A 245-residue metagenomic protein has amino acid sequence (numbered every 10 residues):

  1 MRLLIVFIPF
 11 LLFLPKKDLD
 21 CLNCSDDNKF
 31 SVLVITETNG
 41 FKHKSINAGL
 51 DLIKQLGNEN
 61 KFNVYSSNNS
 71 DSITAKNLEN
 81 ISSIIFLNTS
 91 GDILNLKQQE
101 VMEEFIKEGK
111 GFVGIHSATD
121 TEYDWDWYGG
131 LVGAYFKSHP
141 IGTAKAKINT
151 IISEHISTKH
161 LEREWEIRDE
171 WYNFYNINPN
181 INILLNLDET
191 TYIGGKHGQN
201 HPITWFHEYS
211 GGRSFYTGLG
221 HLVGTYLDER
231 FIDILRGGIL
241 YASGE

Functional and structural regions predicted by a protein language model:
M1-D27: Bacterial Sec-dependent N-terminal signal peptides
D20-F30, E59-F62, N68, Y192-N200 (+1 more regions): Extracellular ligand-binding/catalytic regions of CAZymes and related secreted enzymes and adhesion modules
S25-N28, N58, K76-N80, N95-L96 (+5 more regions): Extracellular/periplasmic catalytic domains that process cell-envelope and extracellular macromolecules
L33-T119: Helical hinge/lid and interdomain linker segments adjacent to catalytic or ligand-binding clefts that mediate domain
A48, L52, N80, K97 (+5 more regions): Extracytoplasmic/secreted proteins, especially bacterial periplasmic and envelope-associated proteins
D92-H160: A glycine-rich, often tryptophan-bearing local segment used as a flexible ligand/cofactor-contacting loop or short
A134, H139-G211: Catalytic beta-strand/loop cores that center a nucleophilic Ser/Cys/Thr and support acyl-enzyme chemistry
